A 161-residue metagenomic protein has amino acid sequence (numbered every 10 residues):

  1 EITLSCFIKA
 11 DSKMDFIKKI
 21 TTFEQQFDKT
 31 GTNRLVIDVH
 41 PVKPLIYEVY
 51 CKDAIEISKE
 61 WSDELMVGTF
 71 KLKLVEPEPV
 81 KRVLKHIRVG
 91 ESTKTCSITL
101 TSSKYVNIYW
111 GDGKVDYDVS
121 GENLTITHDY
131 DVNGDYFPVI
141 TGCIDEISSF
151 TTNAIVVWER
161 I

Functional and structural regions predicted by a protein language model:
E1-T93, T101, D145-I147, T152-I161: Extracellular/virion structural assembly segments
I46-V49, D116, D129, D135: Intrinsically disordered, low-complexity N-terminal regions enriched in serine/proline/glycine with scattered basic
C51, G111-G113: Short, intrinsically disordered low-complexity segments
L65-V67, C96, Y130-G142: Noncatalytic modules at the cell exterior or secretory-pathway interfaces, chiefly beta-strand-rich lectin/adhesion
G90-C96, S102-V106, G111, V132-Y136: Short tyrosine-centred short linear motifs in exposed loops/low-complexity segments
G113-E122: Short beta-strand segments within Ig-like beta-sandwich modules, predominantly Fibronectin type-III
G121-V132: Residue-level recognition of secondary-structure-to-loop junctions
